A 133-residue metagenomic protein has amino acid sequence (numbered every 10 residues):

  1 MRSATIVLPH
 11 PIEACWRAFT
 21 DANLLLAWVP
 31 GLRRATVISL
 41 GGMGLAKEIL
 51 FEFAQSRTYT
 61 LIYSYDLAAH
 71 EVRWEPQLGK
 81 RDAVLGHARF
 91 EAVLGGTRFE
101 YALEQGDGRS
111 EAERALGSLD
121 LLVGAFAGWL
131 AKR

Functional and structural regions predicted by a protein language model:
M1-G42: Hydrophobic ligand-binding cavity/cleft-lining segments
M1-T5, A46-E48, T58-T60, A83-L85 (+1 more regions): Intrinsic-disorder/low-complexity, polar/charged segments enriched in Ser/Thr/Lys/Arg/Asp/Glu/Gln
I6-H10, F53, Q105: Short beta-strand-to-loop capping motifs
P9, D66-A68, V93-G95: Structural motif
P11, L24, R57, D82 (+1 more regions): Short phosphate-engaging motifs
C15-F19, L25, I49, Y63 (+2 more regions): Hydrophobic pocket/interface hotspot
L26-A27, T36-G79, G128-R133: Glycine-rich portal/gate segments that line the openings of hydrophobic small-molecule binding cavities
E75-G128, K132: Beta-strand/loop substructures that line and gate deep hydrophobic ligand-binding cavities in soluble
